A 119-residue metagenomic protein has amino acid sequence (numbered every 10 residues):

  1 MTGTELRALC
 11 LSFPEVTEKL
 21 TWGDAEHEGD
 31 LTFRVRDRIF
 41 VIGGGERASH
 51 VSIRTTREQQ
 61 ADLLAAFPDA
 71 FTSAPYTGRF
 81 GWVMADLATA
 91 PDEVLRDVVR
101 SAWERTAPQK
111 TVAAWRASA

Functional and structural regions predicted by a protein language model:
M1-A119: Charge-dense, helix-prone N-terminal extensions
